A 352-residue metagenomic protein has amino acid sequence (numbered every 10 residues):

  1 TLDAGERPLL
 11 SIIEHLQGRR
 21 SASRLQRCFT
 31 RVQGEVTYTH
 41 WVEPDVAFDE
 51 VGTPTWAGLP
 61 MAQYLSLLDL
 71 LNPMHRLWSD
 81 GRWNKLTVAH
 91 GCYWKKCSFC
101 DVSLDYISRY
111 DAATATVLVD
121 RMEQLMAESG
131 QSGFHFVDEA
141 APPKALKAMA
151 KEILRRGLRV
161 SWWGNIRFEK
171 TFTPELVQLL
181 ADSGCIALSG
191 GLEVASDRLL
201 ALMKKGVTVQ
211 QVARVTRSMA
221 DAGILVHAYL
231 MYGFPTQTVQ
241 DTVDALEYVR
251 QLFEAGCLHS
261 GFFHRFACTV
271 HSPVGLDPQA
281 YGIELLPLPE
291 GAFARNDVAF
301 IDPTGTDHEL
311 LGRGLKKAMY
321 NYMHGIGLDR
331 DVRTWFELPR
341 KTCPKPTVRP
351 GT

Functional and structural regions predicted by a protein language model:
T1-P44: Glycine-rich beta-alpha loop elements in corrinoid/cobalamin-binding modules across cobalamin-dependent enzymes
I12-E14, N84, M149-K151, A245-L252: Short, well-ordered amphipathic alpha-helices
T30-W83, L338, T342-R349: Flexible inter-domain linker/hinge segments
P54-A222: Radical SAM [4Fe-4S] cluster-binding motif and immediate context
A112, L154-S161, N165-K345: A structural motif corresponding to the C-terminal lobe/cap of the Radical SAM core domain
